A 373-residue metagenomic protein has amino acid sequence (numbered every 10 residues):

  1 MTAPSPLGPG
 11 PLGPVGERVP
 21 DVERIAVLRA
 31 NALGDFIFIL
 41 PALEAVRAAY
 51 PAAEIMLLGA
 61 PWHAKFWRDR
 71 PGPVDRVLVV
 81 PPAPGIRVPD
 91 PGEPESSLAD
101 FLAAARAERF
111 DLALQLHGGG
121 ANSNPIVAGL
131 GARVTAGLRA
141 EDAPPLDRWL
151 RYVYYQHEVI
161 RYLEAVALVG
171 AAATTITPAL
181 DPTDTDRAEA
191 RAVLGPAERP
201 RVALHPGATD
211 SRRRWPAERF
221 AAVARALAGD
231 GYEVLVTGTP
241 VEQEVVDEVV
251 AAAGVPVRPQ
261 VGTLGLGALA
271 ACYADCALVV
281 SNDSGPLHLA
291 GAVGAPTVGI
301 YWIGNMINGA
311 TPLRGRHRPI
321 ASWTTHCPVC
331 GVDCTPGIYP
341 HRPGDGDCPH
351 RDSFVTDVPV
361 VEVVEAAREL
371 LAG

Functional and structural regions predicted by a protein language model:
M1-G373: Catalytic machinery of carbohydrate-active enzymes, primarily nucleotide-sugar-dependent glycosyltransferases
